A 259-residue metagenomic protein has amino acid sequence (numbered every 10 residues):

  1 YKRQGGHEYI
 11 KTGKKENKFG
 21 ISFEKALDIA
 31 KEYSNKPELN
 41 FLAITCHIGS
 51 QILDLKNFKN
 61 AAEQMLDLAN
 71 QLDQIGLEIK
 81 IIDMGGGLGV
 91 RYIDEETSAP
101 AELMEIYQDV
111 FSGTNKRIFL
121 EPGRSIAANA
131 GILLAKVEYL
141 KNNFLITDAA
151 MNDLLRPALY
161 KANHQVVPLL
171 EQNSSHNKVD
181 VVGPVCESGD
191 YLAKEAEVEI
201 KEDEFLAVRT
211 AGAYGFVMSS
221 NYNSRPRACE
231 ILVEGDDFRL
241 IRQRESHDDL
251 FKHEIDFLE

Functional and structural regions predicted by a protein language model:
K2-I81, L88, E95, I106: Active-site-proximal beta-alpha core segment in soluble small-molecule metabolic enzymes
K2-R3, I48-I52, G86-V90, R124-I126 (+2 more regions): Glycine-rich beta-alpha junction loops
D54-N60, R91-L103, N129-Y139, E195-A196: Short glycine/threonine-rich loop-to-helix capping motif typified by GTGT followed within a few residues by an Asp-Pro
K59, N70, R91, N173 (+1 more regions): Alpha-helix boundary/capping detector
I81-D83, F119-L120: Oxyanion-binding "anion nests"
I106, N115-E259: Charged (often Lys/Glu-rich) extended helix/loop segments that serve as interaction or gating elements
